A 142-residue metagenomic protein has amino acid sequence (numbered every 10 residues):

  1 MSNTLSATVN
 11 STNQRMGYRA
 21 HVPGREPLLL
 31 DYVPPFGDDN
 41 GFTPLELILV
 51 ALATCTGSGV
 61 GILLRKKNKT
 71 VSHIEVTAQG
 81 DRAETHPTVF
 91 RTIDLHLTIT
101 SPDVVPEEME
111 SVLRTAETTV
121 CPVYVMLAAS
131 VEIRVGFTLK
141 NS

Functional and structural regions predicted by a protein language model:
M1-V50, G61-S142: Extended beta-strand/beta-hairpin segments
C55-T56: Alpha-helical metal-binding/catalytic segments enriched in His/Glu/Asp
